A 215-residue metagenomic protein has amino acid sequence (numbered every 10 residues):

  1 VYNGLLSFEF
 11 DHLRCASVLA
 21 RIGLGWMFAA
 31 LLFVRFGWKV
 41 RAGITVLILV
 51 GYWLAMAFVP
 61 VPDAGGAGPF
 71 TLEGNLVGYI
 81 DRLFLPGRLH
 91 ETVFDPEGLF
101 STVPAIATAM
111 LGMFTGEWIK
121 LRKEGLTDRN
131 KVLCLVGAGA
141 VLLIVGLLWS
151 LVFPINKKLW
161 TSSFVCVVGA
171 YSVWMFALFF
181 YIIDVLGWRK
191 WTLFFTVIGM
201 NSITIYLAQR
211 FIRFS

Functional and structural regions predicted by a protein language model:
V1-S215: Alpha-helical transmembrane segments and their immediate juxtamembrane cytosolic regions
